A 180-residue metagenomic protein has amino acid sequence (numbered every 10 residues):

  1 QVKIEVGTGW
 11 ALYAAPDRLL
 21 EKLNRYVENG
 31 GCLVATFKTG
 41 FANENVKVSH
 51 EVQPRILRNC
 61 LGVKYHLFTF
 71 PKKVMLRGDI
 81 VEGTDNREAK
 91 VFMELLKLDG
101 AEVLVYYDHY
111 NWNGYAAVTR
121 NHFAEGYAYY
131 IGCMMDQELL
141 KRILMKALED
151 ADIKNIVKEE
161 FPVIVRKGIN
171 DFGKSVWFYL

Functional and structural regions predicted by a protein language model:
Q1-I4: A short, well-structured beta->alpha microelement
V6, A11-L180: A conserved amphipathic helix/loop scaffold that creates a polar/acidic microenvironment used either to coordinate
